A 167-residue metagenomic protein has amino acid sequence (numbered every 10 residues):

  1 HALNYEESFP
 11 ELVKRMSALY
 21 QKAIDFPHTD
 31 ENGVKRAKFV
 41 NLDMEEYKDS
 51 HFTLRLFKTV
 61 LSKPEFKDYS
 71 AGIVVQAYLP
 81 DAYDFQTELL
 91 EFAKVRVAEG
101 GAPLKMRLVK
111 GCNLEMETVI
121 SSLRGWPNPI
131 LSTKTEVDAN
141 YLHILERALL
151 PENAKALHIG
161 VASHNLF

Functional and structural regions predicted by a protein language model:
H1-F167: Positively charged, amphipathic and often flexible ligand-engagement surfaces
